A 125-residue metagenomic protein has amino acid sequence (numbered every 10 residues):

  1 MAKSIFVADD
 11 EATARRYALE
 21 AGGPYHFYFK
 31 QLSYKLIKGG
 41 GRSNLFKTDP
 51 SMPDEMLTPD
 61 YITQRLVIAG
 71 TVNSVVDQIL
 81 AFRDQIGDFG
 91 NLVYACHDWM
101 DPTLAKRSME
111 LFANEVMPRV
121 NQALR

Functional and structural regions predicted by a protein language model:
M1-I86, N121-R125: An alpha-helical appendage that flanks or caps ligand/catalytic pockets
A2, V93-A95: A cross-family glycoside hydrolase active-site/sugar-binding cleft signature
I5-F6, D98-D101: Short, internal active-site loops enriched in acidic
Y34-G39, C96-H97, A113: Juxtamembrane/interface motifs at transmembrane-helix termini
V67, G90-V93: Structural preference for beta-strand elements that scaffold enzyme active sites
M100, L104-L124: C-terminal helical cap(s) of enzyme catalytic domains, especially alpha/beta-barrels
